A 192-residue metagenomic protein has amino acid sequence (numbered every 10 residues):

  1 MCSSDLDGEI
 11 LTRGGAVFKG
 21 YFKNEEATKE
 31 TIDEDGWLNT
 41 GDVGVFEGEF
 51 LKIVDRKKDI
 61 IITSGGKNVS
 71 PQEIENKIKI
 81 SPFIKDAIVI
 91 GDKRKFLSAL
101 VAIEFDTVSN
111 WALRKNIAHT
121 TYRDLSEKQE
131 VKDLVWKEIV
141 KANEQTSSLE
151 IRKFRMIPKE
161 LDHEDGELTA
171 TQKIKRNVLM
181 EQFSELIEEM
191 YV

Functional and structural regions predicted by a protein language model:
M1-C2, K95: Extracellular interaction modules
C2, E9-T63: Conserved ATP-binding/catalytic segment of the ANL
V17-F18, I32, F50-K79, V108-K128 (+3 more regions): Adenylate-forming
N24, T31, V43, K77 (+3 more regions): Generic, well-ordered alpha-helical scaffold segments in large soluble proteins
V43, G48, S81-T107, I139: C-terminal boundary motif of the adenylate-forming
D86-I88, W136-V192: Conserved C-terminal "lid"/linker of ANL adenylate-forming enzymes
D92-N116, E144-P158: Conserved loop-to-beta-strand segment in the C-terminal subdomain of adenylate-forming
